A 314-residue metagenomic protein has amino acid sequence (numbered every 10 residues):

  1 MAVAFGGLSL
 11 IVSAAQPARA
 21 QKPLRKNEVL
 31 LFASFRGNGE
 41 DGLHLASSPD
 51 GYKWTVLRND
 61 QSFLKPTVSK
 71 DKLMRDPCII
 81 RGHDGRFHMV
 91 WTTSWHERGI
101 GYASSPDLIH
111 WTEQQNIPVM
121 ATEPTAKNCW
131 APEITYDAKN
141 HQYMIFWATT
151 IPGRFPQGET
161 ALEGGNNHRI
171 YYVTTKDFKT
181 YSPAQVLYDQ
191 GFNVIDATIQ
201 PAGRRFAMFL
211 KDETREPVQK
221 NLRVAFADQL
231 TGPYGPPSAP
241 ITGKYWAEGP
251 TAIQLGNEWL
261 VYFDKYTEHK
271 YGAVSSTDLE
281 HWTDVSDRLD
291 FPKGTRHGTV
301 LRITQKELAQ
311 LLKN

Functional and structural regions predicted by a protein language model:
M1-G7: N-terminal export leaders
V12-N314: Carbohydrate-active catalytic/glycan-binding domains of CAZyme proteins, especially the secreted or lumenal ectodomains
